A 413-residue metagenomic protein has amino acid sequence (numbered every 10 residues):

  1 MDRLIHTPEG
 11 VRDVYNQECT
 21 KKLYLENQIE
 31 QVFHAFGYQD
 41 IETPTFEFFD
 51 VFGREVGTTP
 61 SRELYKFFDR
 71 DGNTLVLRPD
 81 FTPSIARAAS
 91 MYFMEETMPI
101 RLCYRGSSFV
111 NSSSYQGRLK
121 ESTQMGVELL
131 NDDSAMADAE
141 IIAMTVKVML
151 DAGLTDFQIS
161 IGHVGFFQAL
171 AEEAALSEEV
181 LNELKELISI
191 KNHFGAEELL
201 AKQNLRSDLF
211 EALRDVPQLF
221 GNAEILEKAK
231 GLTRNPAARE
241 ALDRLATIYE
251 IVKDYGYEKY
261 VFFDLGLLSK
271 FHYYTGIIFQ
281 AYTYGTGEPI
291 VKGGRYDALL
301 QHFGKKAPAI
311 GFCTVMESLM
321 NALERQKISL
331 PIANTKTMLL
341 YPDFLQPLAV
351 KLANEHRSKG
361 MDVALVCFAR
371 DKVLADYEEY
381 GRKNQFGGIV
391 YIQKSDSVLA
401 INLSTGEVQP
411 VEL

Functional and structural regions predicted by a protein language model:
M1-P83, A139, S160: TRNA-binding/sensing appendages of the translation machinery
K21-V32, E47-F48, T82-F93, L102-L154 (+1 more regions): Positively charged, Gly/Ser-enriched RNA/tRNA-binding surfaces
F52-G53, Q168, I190, L319 (+1 more regions): Short Asp/Glu-rich motifs
E63-D69, L176-E197, L205, Y257: Acidic, His- and aromatic-enriched active-site or binding-groove loops in soluble protein domains that engage sugars
T97-M98: Phosphate/dinucleotide-binding and metal-coordinating scaffold of catalytic cores in nucleotide-dependent enzymes
K120-M125, I161-A169: Short, conserved phosphate-binding/catalytic loop or strand-edge motifs used in phosphoryl-/nucleotidyl-transfer
M144-D151, G165-A175: Hydrophobic mid-domain F-helix/FG-region of cytochrome P450s
D156-G165, L184, F262-G266: Short, surface-exposed recognition loops or helix-turn segments adjacent to catalytic cores
